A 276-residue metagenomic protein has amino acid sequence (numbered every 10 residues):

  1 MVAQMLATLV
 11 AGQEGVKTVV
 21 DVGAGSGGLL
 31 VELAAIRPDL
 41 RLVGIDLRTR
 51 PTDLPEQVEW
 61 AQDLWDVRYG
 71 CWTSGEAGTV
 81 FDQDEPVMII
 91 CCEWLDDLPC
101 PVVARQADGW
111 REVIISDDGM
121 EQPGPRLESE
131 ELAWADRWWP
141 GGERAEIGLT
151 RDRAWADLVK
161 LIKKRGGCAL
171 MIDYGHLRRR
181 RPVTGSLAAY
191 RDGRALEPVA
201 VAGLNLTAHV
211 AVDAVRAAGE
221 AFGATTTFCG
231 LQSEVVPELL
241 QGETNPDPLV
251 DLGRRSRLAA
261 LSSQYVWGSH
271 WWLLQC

Functional and structural regions predicted by a protein language model:
A3-C100, A104, G109-R111: Conserved adenosyl
T8-L9, E131-C276: Long, Lys/Arg- and hydrophobic-enriched amphipathic alpha-helices
D53-E76, Q122-G148, F228: Short N-terminal secondary-structure initiator segments
E56-Q57, E85, A107-V113, D117-G119 (+4 more regions): Generic structural motif recognizing short loop/turn segments at the entrances and edges of beta-strands
W60-Q62, W110-I115, A259-Q264: Non-transmembrane, interaction-prone segments in cytosolic or luminal domains
V67, V113-S116, R194-P198: Glycine-rich loops and low-complexity Gly/Arg-rich segments that provide flexible linkers or classic glycine-based
V87-W139, T184-Y190: A mobile, often basic/glycine-rich helix-loop segment that functions as the active-site lid/recognition loop
